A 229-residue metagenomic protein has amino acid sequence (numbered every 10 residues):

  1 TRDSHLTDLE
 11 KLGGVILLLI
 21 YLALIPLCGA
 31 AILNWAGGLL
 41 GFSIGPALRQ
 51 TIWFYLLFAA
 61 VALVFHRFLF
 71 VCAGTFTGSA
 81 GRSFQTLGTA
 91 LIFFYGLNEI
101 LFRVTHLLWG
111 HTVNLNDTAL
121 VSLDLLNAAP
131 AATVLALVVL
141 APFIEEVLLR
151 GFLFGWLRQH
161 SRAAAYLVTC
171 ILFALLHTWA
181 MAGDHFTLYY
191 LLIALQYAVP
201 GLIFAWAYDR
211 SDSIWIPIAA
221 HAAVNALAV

Functional and structural regions predicted by a protein language model:
T1-L9: Short, Lys/Arg-rich, polar N-terminal cytosolic tail immediately upstream of the first transmembrane signal-anchor
D8, G14-L17, I44, L48-T51 (+3 more regions): Membrane-water interface of alpha-helical transmembrane segments
E10-C28, G88-F94, Y166-L172: Alpha-helical transmembrane segments
I16-L69, L115-D124, A132: Alpha-helical transmembrane segments in multi-pass membrane proteins
I25-I32, L97-H106, L176: C-terminal TM-helix exit segments that contain a strictly Trp-centered aromatic cap at the helix terminus
L39-P46, V71-A141, G183: Juxtamembrane helix-loop-helix connectors linking adjacent transmembrane helices in multi-pass membrane enzymes
L63-A73, A207-R210: Structural signal for the C-terminal ends of transmembrane alpha-helices and the immediately following loop
E99-R103, A128-V229: Transmembrane helix-loop-helix hairpins at the membrane interface of multi-pass integral membrane proteins
